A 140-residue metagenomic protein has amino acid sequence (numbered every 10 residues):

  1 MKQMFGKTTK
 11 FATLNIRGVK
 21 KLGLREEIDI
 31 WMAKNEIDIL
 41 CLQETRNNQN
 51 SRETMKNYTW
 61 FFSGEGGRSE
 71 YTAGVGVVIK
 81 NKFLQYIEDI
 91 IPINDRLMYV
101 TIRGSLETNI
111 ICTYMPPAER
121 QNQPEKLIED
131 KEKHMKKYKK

Functional and structural regions predicted by a protein language model:
M1-K140: A shared catalytic/ligand-binding motif for oxyanion handling
